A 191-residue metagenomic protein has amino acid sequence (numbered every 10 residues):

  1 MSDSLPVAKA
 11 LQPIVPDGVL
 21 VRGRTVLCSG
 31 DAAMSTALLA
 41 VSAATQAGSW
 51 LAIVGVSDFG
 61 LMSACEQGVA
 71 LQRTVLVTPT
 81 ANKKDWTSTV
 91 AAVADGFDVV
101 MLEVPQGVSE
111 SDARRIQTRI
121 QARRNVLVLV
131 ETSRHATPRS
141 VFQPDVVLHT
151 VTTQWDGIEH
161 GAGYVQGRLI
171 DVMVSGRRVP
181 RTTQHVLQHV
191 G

Functional and structural regions predicted by a protein language model:
M1-I53, S57, R177, G191: Detector for small/aliphatic-rich hydrophobic stretches
G18, A43-Q46, G68-V69, A92-D95 (+1 more regions): Conserved catalytic network of the ASCE P-loop NTPase/AAA+ motor domain
A52-S109, A113: Long, charge-dense
L76-T78, L129, T150: Structural signal for conserved beta-strand scaffold positions within catalytic alpha/beta enzyme cores
A94-D145: A contiguous pocket-lining binding segment that forms or flanks enzyme active sites
T132-G191: Phosphate-binding/switch region of NTP-binding enzymes
